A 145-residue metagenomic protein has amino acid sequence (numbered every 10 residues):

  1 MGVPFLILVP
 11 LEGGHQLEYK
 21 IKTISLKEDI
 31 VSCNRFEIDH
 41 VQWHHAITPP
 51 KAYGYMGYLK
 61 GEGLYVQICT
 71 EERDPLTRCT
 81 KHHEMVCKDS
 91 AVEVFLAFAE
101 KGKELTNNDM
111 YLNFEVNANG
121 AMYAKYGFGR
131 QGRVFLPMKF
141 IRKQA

Functional and structural regions predicted by a protein language model:
L8-A145: Structural preference for beta-rich elements and adjacent junctions enriched in aromatics
